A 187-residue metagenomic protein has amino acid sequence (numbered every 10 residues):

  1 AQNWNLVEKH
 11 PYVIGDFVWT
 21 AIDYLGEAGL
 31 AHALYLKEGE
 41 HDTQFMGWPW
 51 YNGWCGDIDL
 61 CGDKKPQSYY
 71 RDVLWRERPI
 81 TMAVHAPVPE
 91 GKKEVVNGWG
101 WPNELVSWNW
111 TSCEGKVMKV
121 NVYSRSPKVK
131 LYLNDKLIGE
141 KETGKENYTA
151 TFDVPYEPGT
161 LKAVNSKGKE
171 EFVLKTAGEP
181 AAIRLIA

Functional and structural regions predicted by a protein language model:
A1-G144, T151-S166: Extended substrate-binding grooves/exosites of carbohydrate-active enzymes
C113, V117-M118, T176-A187: Beta-strand-rich domain onsets/edges
K167-E179: Edge beta-strands of extracellular beta-sandwich domains
